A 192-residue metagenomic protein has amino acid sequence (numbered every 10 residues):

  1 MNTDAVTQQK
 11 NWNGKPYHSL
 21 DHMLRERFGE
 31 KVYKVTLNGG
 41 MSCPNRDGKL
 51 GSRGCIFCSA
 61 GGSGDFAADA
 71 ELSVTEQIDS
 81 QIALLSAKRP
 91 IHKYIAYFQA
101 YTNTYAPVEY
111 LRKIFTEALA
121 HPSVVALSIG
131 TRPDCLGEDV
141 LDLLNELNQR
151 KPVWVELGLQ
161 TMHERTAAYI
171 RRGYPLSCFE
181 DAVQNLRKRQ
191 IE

Functional and structural regions predicted by a protein language model:
M1-I95: N-terminal [4Fe-4S]-dependent radical SAM core
G64-L72, A100-K113, L127-I191: Conserved non-cysteine loop/helix-boundary elements of the Radical SAM core domain that shape
I82, S86-F115: Long, charge-rich boundary regions
T116-A120: Leucine-rich repeat
